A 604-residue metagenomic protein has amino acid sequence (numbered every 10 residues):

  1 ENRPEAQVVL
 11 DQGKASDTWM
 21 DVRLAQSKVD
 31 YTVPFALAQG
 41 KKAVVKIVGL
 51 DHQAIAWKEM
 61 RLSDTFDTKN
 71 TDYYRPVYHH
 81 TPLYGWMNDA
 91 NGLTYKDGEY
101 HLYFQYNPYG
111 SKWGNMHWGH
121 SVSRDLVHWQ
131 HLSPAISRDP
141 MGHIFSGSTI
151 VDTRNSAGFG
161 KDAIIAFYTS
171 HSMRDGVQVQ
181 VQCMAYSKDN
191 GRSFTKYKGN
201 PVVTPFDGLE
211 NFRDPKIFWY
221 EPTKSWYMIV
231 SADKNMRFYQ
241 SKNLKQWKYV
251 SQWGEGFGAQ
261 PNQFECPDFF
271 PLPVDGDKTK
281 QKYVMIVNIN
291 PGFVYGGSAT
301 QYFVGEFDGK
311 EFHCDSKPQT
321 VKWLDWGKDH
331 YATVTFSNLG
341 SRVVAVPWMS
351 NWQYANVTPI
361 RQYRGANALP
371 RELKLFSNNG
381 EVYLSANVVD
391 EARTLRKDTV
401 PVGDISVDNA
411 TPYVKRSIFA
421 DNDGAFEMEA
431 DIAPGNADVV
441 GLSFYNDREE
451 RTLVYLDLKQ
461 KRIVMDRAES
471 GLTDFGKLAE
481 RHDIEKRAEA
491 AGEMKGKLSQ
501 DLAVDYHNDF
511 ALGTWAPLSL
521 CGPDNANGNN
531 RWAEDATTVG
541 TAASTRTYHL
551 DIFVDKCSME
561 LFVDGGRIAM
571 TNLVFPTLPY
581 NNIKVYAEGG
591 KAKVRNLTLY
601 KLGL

Functional and structural regions predicted by a protein language model:
E1-Q12, V44-G49, K278, E306-L604: Beta-rich accessory regions
N2-D214, W219-F264, P273-W326, W348-V407 (+4 more regions): Beta-rich carbohydrate-recognition and catalytic domains
